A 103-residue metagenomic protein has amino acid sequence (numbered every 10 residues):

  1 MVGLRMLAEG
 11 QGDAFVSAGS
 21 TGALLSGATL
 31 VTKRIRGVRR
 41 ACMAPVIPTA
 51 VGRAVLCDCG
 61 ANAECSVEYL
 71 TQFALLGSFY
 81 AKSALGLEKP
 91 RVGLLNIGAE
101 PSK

Functional and structural regions predicted by a protein language model:
M1-C42: N-terminal glycine-rich phosphate/adenylate-binding segment common to multiple enzyme folds
M6-G10, T49, G77-A84: Change "in soluble alpha/beta enzymes" to "in soluble alpha/beta proteins
G12-F15, G22-A23, R53-L56, P90-L94: Structural motif
G19-G22, T29-L30, G52, C59-N62 (+1 more regions): Short, ordered loop/turn segments at secondary-structure junctions
A41-V46, K82: Short beta-strand/turn micro-motifs at beta-sheet edges
V46-Y69: A structural-propensity feature for long, helix-poor, extended segments
A63-K103: Glycine-rich phosphate/diphosphate-binding loop of Rossmann-like nucleotide-binding domains
